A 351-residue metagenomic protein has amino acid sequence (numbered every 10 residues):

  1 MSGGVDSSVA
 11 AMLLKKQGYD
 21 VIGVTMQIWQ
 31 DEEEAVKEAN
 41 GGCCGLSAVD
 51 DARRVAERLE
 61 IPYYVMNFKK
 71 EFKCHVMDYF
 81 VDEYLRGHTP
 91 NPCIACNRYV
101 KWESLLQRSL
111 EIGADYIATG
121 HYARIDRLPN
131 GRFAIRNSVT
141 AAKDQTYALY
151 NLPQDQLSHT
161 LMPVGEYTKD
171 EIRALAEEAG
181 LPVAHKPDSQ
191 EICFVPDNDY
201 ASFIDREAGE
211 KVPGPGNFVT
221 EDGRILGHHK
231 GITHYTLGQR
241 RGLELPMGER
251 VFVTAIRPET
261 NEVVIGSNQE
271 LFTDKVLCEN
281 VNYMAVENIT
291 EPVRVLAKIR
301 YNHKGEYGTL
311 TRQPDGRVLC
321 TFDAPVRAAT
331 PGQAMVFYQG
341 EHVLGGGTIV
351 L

Functional and structural regions predicted by a protein language model:
M1-Y150, L161, D170-E171: ATP-dependent adenylation/nucleotidyltransferase module used to activate substrates
A118-L351: AMP-forming adenylation/ATP pyrophosphatase catalytic core
